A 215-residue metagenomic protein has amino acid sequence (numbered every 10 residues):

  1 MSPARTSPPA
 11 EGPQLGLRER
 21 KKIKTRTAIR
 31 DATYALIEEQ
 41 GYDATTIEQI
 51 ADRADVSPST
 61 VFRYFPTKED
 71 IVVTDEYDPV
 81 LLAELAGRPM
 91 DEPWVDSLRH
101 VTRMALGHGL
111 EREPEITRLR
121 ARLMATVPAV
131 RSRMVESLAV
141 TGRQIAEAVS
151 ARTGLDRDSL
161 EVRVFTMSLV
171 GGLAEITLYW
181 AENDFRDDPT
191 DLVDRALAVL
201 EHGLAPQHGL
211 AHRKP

Functional and structural regions predicted by a protein language model:
M1-P9, F185-P215: C-terminal peripheral helix-coil segments that are non-catalytic and often amphipathic
M1-Q40, A44-V56, V80-A83: Basic, helix-initiating cap at the start of DNA-binding domains
I29, T67-V72: Short amphipathic alpha-helical segment with a characteristic S/N-K-E followed by hydrophobic residues
D52, P66-T67: Residue-level detection of the helix-turn-helix DNA-binding "recognition helix"
V56-F65: Short hydrophobic/aromatic patch on the recognition helix
D75-E76, D96, L110-S150: Amphipathic alpha-helical segments used for helix-helix packing
A83-R120: Hydrophobic alpha-helical connector segments
V135, A151-L197: Hydrophobic/aromatic-rich alpha-helical bundle segments in the mid-to-C-terminal region
